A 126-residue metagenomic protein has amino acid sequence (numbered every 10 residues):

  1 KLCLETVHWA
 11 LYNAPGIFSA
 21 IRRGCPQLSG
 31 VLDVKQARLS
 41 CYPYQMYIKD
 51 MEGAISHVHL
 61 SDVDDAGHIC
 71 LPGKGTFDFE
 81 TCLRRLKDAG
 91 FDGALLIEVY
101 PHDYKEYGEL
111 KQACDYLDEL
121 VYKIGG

Functional and structural regions predicted by a protein language model:
L2-E5, L32-D33: Short catalytic-loop micro-motif centered on adjacent basic/acidic residues
V7-W9: Short acidic/polar capping segments at secondary-structure boundaries
L11-G126: Histidine-acidic metal/acid-base catalytic patches
